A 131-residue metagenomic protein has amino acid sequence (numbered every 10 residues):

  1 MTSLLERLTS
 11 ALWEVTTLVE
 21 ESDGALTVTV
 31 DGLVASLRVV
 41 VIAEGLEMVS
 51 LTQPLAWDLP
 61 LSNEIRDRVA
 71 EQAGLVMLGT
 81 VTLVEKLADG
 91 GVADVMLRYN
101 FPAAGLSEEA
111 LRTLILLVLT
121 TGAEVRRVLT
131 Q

Functional and structural regions predicted by a protein language model:
M1-R38, I42, L75-L87: Charge-rich, low-complexity N-terminal segments
S3-R7, P60-I65, A110-L117, T121: Short amphipathic alpha-helical segments
A11, V15, R68-V76, L114-V128: Conserved short hydrophobic interaction patches
G24-L26, E47, A93-V95: Hydrophobic residues embedded in beta-strands of well-ordered beta-sheets
T29-L33, T52-W57, R98-P102: Secondary-structure transition/turn motif
L37, L46, P60, L106-E108: Intrinsically disordered, low-complexity acidic/polar segments
S50-D94: Short, internal acidic amphipathic alpha-helical interface segments that mediate docking to partner proteins
T82-L116, T120-Q131: Well-ordered alpha/beta subsegment
